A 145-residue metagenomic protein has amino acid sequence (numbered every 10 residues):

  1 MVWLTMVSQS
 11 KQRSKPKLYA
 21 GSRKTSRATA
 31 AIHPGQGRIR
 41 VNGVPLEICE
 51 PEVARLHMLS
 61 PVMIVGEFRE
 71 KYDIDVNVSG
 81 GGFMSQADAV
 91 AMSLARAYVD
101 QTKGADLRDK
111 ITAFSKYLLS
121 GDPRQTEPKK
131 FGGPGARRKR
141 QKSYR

Functional and structural regions predicted by a protein language model:
V2-Y72, S79, Q125-R145: Contiguous, often N-terminal, cationic amphipathic patches that form binding interfaces
R69-G80, R108-S115: Glycine- and acidic-rich phosphate- and metal-coordinating loops
G80-M84, G104: Short Gly/Pro-enriched loop/turn and capping motifs at secondary-structure junctions
M84-A91: Beta-rich strand-turn-strand
A91, A95-R145: Basic, glycine/proline-rich low-complexity segments that contact nucleic acids
